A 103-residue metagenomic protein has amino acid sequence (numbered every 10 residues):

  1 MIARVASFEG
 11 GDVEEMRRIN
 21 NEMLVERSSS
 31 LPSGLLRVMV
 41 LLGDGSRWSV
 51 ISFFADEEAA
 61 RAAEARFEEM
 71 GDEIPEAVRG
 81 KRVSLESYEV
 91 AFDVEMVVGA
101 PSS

Functional and structural regions predicted by a protein language model:
M1-S49, A55-E69, E76-S103: Short S/T/G/P-rich N-terminal loop/turn motif that feeds into the first structured element of a domain
